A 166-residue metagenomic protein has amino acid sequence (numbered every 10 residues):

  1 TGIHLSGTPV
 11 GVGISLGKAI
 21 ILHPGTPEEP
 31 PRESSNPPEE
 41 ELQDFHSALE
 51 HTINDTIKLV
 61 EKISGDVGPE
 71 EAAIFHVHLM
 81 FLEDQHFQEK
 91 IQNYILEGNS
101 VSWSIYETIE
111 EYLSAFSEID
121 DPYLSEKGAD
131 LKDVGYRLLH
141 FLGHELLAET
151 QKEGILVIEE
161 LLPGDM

Functional and structural regions predicted by a protein language model:
T1-M166: Non-catalytic, soluble scaffold/interaction modules
